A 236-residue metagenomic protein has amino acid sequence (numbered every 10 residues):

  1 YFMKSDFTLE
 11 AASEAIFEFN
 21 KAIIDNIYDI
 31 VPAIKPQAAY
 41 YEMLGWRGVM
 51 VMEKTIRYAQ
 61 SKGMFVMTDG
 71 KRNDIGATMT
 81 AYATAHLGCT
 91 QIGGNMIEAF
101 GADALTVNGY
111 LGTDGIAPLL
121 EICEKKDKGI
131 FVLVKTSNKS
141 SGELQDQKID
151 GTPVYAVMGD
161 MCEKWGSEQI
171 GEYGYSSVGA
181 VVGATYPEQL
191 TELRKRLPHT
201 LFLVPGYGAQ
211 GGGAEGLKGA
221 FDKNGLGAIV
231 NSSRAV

Functional and structural regions predicted by a protein language model:
Y1-N26, A235: N-terminal glycine-rich anion-binding loop in soluble enzyme alpha/beta folds
I24-V31, I56-S61, L120-K125, R194-L197 (+1 more regions): Acidic (Asp/Glu)-rich catalytic clusters
D29-P32, K62-M64, F100-D103, K126-I130 (+3 more regions): Short, well-ordered coil/turn segments that N-cap beta-strands
I30-P32, P36-E98, Q189: N-terminal active-site wall of soluble small-molecule enzyme domains
I34, D69, L105, G206 (+1 more regions): Conserved, mostly hydrophobic/aromatic
A39-Y41, K71-I75, N108-Y110, K135-K139 (+3 more regions): Active-site beta-loop-alpha junctions enriched in small/polar residues
D74-V178: Conserved anion-binding
A184-N231: A C-terminal functional module that forms or caps the active site or interfaces directly with catalytic machinery
